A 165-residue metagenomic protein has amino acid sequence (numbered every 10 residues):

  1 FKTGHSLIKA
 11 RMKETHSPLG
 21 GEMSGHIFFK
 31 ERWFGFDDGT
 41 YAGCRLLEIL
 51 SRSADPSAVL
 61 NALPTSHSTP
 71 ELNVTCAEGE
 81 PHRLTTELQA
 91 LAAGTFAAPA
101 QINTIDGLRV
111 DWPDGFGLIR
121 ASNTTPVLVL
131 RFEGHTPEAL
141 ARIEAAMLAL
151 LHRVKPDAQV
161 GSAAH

Functional and structural regions predicted by a protein language model:
F1-R131, T136-H165: Phosphate-binding and adjacent anionic-ligand microenvironments
